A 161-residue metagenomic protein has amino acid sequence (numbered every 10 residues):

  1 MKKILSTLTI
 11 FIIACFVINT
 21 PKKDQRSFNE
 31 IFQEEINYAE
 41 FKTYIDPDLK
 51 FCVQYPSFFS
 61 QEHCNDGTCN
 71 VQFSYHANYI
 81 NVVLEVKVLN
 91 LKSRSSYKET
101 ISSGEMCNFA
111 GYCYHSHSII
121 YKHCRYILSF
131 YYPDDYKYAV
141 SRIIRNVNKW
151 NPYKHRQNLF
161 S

Functional and structural regions predicted by a protein language model:
K2-I80, M106-C113, I119-S161: N-terminal targeting sequences that direct proteins away from the cytosol to non-cytosolic compartments
K3-I4, S93, T100, S118: Hydrophobic alpha-helical segments and their boundary regions
Q72-K98: A short acidic-to-branched-hydrophobic micro-motif
S93-A110: Short Gly/Thr-rich strand-loop-strand
